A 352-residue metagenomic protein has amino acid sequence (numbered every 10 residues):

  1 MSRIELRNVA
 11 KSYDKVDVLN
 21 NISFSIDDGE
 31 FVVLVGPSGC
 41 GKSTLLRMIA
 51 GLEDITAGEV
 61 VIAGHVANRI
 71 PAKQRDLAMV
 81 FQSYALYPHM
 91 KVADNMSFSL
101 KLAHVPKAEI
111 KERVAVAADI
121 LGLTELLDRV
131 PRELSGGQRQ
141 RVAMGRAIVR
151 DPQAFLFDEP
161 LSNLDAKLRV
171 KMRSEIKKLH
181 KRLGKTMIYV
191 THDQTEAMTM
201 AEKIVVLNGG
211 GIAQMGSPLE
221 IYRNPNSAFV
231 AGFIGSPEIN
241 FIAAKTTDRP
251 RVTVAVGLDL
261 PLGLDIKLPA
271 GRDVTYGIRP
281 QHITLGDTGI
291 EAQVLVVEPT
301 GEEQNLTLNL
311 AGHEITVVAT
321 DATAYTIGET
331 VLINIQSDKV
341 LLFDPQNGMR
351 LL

Functional and structural regions predicted by a protein language model:
E5, S25, V61, L332-N334: ABC ATPase nucleotide-binding domain
F31, A72-F229: ABC ATPase nucleotide-binding domains
V35-P37: The feature captures the beta-strand-to-loop junction immediately N-terminal to the Walker
A50: Helix-to-loop junction immediately C-terminal to a conserved catalytic motif
T56-E59, E109, G209, V340: Conserved coupling/switch loops of ABC nucleotide-binding domains, chiefly the family-specific signature
G58-V66: Conserved ABC transporter NBD signature motif
P237-N240, R249-L352: Non-catalytic connector elements of ABC transporters
